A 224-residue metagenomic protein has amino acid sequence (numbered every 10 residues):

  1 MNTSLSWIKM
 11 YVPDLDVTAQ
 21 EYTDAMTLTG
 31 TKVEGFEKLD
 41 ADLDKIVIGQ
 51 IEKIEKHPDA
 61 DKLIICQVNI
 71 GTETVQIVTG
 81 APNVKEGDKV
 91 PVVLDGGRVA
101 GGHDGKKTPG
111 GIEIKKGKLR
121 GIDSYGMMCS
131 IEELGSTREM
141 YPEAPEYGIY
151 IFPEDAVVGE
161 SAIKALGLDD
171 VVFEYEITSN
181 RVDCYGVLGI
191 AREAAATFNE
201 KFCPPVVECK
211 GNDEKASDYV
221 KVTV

Functional and structural regions predicted by a protein language model:
M1-E214: Phosphate-backbone binding interfaces of nucleic-acid-interacting proteins
E214-V224: Hydrophobic, small-residue-rich alpha-helical packing segments that form membrane-like cores
